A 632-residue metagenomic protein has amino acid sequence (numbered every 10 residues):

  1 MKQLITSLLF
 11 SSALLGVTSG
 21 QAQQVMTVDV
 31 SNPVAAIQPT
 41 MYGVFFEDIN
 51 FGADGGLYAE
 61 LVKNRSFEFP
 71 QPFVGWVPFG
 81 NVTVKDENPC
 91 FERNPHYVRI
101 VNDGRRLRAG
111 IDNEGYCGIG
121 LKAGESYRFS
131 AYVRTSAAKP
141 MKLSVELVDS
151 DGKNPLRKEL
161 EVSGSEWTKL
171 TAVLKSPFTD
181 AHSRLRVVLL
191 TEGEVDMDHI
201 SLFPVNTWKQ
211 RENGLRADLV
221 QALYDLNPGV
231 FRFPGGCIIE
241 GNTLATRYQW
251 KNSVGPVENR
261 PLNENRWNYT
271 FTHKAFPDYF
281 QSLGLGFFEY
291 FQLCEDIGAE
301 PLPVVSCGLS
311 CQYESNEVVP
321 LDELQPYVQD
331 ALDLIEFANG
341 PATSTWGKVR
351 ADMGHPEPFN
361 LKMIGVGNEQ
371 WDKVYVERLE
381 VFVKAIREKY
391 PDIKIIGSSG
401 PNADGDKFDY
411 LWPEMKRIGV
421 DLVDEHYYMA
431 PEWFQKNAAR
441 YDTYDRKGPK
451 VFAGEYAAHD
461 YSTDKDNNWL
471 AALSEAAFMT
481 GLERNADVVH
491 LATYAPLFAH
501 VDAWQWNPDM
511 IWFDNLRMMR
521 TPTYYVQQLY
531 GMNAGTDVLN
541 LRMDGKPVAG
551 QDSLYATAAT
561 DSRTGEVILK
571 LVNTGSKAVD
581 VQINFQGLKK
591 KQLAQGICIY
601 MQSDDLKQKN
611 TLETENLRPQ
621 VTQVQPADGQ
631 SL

Functional and structural regions predicted by a protein language model:
M1-Q23: Bacterial Sec-dependent N-terminal signal peptides
Q23-S282, E300, S315-Q325, L332 (+9 more regions): Extracellular and organelle-lumenal recognition/adhesion modules and their flexible linkers in secreted
Q24-V30, N81-D86, E114, S183 (+7 more regions): Alpha-helical scaffolding within the catalytic cores of extracellular/periplasmic polymer-degrading hydrolases
T40-F46, F231-F233, P301-V304, K362-V366 (+4 more regions): Hydrophobic faces of well-ordered beta-strands that scaffold small-molecule active sites in alpha/beta enzyme cores
F67, A123-E125, D537-T574, V581: Surface beta-strand/loop "capping" patches
Q292-L293, V383-R387, P391-K394, W412-N533 (+3 more regions): Catalytic-core region of carbohydrate-active enzymes that cleave or remodel glycosidic bonds
V319-M429: Hydrophobic, small-residue-rich alpha-helical packing segments that form membrane-like cores
K546-A549, T574-L632: C-terminal beta-sandwich/jelly-roll accessory domains of carbohydrate-active enzymes
